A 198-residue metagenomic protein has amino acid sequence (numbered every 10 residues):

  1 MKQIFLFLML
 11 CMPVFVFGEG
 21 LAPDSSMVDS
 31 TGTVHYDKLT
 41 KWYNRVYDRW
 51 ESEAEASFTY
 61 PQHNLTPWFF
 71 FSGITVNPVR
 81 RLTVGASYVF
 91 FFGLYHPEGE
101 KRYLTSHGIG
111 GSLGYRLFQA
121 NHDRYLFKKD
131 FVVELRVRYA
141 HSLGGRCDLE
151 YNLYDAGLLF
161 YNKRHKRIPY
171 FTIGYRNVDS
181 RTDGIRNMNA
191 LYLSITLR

Functional and structural regions predicted by a protein language model:
I4-P13: Sec-dependent N-terminal signal peptides
G18-V84: Short glycine/proline- and aromatic-enriched beta-strand/turn motifs that initiate or cap beta-hairpins
Y43-R45, S57-H63, P97-R102, S142-C147 (+1 more regions): Outer-membrane beta-barrel domain signature
E55-P61, S87-G93, R136-S142, G174-V178 (+1 more regions): Outer-membrane beta-barrel pore domains and translocons
F71-A156, F160, H165-R167: Gram-negative (and chloroplast) outer-membrane scaffold detector with strong preference for beta-barrel transmembrane
I109, L113-L117, R186-R198: Outer-membrane beta-barrel "beta-signal"
Y161-K163, Y170, R176-G184: Membrane-helix boundary connector in multi-pass membrane proteins
